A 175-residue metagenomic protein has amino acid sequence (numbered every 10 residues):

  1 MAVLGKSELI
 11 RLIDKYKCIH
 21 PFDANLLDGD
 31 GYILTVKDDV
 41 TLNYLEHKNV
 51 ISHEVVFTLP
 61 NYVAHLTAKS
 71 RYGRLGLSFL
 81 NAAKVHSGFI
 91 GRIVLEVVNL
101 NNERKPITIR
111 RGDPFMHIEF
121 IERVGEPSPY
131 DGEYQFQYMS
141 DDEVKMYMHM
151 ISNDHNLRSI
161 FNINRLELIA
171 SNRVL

Functional and structural regions predicted by a protein language model:
M1-L175: DUTPase catalytic domain/fold
